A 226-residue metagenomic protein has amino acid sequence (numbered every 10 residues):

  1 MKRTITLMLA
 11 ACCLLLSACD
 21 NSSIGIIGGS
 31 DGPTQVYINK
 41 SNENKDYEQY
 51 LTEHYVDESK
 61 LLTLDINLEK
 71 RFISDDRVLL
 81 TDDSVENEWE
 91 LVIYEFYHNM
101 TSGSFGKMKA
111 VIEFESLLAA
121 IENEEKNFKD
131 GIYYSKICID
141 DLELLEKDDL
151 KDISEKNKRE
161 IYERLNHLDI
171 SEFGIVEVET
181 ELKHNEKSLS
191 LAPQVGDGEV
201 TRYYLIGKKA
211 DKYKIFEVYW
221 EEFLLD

Functional and structural regions predicted by a protein language model:
M1-M8: Positively charged n-region of N-terminal signal peptides that target proteins for export
L15-A18: C-terminal motif of bacterial Sec signal peptides marking the signal peptidase cleavage site
D20-I26: Bacterial lipoprotein signal-peptidase II cleavage site
N21, V36-H54: Membrane-proximal envelope biogenesis segments
Y47-S102: Short, low-complexity N-terminal intrinsically disordered segments enriched in polar/charged residues
F105-F173, N185-K187: Short solvent-exposed beta->alpha transition segments
N157-D226: Exposed beta-sheet edge and beta->alpha loop/turn motif
